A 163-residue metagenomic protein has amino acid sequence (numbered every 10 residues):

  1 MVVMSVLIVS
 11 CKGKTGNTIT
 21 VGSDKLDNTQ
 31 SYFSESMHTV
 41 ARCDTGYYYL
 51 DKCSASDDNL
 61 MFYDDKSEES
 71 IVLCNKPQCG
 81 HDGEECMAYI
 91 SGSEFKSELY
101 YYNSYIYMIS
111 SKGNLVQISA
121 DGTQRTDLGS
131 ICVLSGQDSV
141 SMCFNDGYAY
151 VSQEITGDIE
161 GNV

Functional and structural regions predicted by a protein language model:
M1-V3: Sec-dependent N-terminal signal peptides
L7-S10: C-terminal motif of bacterial Sec signal peptides marking the signal peptidase cleavage site
K12-F33, A55-E85, S111-L134, G157-V163: Surface-exposed loop/turn elements that mediate protein-protein interactions on large endomembrane-trafficking
Q30-C43, H81-Y101, V133-G147: Repeated scaffold domains used in trafficking and secretory/extracellular systems, primarily beta-propellers
S34-S56, D65-K66: Post-signal-peptide N-terminal segment of Sec-exported extracytoplasmic proteins
C43, S56, K66, Y102-N103 (+2 more regions): Short loop/turn segments that connect beta-strands within the blades of beta-propeller domains, predominantly WD40
Y48-L50, Y107-I109, Y150-Q153: Residue position within the beta-strands of beta-propeller blades
C143-V163: Solenoidal tandem-repeat scaffolds enriched in leucines and small polar residues
